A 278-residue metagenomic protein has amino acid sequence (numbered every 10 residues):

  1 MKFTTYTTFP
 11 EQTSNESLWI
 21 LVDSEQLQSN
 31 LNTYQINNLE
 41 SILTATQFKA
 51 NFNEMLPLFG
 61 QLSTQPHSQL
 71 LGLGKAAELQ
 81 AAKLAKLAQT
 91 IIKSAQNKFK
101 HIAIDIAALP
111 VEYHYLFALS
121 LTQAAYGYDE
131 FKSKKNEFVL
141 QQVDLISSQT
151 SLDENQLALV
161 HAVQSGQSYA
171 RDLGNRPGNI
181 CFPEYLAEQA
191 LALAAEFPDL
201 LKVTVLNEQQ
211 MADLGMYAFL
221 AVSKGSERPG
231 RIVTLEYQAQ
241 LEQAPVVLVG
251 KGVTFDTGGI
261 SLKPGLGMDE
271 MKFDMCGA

Functional and structural regions predicted by a protein language model:
M1-G252, E270: Short amphipathic alpha-helical segment within the helicase RecA-like ATPase core that mediates nucleic-acid
L262-A278: Alpha-helical metal-binding/catalytic segments enriched in His/Glu/Asp
